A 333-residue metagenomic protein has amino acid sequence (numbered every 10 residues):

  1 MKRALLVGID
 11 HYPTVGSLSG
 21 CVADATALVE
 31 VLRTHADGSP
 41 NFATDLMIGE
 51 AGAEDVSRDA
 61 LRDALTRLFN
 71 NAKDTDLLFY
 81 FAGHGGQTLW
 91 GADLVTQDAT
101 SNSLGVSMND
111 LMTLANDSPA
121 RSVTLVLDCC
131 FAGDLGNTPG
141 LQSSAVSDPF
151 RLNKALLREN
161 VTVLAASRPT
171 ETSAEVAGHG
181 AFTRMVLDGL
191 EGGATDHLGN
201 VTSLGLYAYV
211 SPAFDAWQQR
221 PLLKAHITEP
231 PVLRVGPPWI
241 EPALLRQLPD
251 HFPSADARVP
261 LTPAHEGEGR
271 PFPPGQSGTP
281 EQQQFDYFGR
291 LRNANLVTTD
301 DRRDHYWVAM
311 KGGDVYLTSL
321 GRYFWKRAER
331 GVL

Functional and structural regions predicted by a protein language model:
M1-D93, L248-L333: Boundary/activation segment at the start of structured domains
K2, P40-A43, A120-S122, L157-V161: Short glycine-/polar-rich loops that comprise or flank the Walker A/P-loop and associated switch/sensor motifs
G8, A25, V123-K224: Active-site-proximal C-terminal subdomain of hydrolase catalytic domains
P13-S17, G52-D55, N102, E171-V176 (+1 more regions): A generic structural signal for short coil/turn motifs at secondary-structure boundaries
C21-A25, L104, M108, H179 (+2 more regions): Amphipathic alpha-helical segments in well-structured domains
G49, T96, A166-R168: Active-site donor-binding loop signature of nucleotide-sugar glycosyltransferases
V56-L141: Caspase-like (clan CD) cysteine peptidase catalytic core
D215-I240: Regulatory extensions flanking the kinase catalytic core
